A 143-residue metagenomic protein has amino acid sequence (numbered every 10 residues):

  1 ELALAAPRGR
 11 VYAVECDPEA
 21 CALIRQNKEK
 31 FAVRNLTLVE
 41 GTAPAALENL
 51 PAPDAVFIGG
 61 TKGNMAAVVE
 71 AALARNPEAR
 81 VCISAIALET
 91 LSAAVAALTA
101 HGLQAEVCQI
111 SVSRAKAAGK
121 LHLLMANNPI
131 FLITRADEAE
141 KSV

Functional and structural regions predicted by a protein language model:
E1-R8: Conserved SAM-binding loop of SAM-dependent methyltransferases across substrates and taxa, primarily the Class I
A6, N27-E29, L98: Conserved hydrophobic residues forming the short capping helix/wall of the S-adenosyl-L-methionine
Y12-P53: S-adenosyl-L-methionine
E15-A20, G60-T61, I86: Short beta->alpha hinge that forms the Motif I/post-I loop of the SAM-binding pocket
N35, N64-M65: Cytosolic regulatory regions of ion transport systems
P51-G60, R80: Short SAM/SAH-binding signature in class I
A71-P129: C-terminal substrate-binding/active-site "lid" region of AdoMet-derived donor-dependent transferases
R135-V143: C-terminal lobe and adjacent flexible extensions of AdoMet/dcAdoMet transferase-like proteins
